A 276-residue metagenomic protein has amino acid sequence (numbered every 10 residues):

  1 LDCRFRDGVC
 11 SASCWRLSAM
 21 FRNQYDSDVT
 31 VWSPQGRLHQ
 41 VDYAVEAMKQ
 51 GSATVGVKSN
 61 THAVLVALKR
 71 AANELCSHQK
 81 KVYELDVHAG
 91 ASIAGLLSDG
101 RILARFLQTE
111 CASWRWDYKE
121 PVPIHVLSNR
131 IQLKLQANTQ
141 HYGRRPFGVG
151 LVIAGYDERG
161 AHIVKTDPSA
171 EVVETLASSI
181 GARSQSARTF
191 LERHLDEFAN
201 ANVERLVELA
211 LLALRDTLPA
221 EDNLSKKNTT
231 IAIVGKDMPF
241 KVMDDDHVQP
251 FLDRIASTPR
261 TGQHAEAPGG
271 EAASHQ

Functional and structural regions predicted by a protein language model:
L1-C3: Low-complexity, disordered terminal segments
C10-Q276: Long, low-complexity N-terminal extensions
